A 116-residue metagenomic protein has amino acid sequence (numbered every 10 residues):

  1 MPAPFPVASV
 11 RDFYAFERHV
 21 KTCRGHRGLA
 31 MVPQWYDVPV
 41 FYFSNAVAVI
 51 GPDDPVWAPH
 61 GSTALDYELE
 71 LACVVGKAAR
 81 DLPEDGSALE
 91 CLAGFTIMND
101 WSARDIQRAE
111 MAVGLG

Functional and structural regions predicted by a protein language model:
M1-G116: Active-site microenvironments in enzyme catalytic cores
